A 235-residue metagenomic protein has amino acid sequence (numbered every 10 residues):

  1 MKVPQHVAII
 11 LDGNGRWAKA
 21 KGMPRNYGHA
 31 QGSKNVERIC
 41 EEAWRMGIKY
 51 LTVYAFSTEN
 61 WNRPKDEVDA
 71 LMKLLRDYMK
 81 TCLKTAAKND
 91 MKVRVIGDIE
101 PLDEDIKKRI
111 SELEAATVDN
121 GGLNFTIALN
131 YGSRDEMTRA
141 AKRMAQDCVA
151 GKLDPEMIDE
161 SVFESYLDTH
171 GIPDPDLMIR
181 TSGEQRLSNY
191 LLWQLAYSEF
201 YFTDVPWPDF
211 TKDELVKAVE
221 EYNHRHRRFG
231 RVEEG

Functional and structural regions predicted by a protein language model:
M1-G235: Flexible, compositionally biased loop and terminal segments
